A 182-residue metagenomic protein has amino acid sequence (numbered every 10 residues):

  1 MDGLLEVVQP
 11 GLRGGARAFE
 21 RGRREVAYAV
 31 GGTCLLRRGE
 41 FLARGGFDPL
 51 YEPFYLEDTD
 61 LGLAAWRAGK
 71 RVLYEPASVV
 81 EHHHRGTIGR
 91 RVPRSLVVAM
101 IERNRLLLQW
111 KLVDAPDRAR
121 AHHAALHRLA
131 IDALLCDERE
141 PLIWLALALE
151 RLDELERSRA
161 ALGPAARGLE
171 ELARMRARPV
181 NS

Functional and structural regions predicted by a protein language model:
M1-P53, A68: Acidic/His-rich active-site region of diverse nucleotide-sugar glycosyltransferases
L35, Y55, Y74, A99: Short aromatic/basic micro-patch
L42, P49-E52, A68-P93, N104: Active-site donor/metal-binding and catalytic loop motifs of nucleotide-sugar-dependent glycosylation enzymes
F54-D60: Acidic donor-binding loop at a coil-to-helix junction in glycosyltransferase catalytic cores that engages
D60-A64, V80: Short active-site alpha-helical segment characteristic of glycosyltransferases and processive polysaccharide synthases
V72, R91-A119, R139-L155: Catalytic core of nucleotide-sugar-dependent glycosyltransferases
D117-S182: Non-catalytic, C-terminal membrane-associated alpha-helical segments of glycosyltransferases
